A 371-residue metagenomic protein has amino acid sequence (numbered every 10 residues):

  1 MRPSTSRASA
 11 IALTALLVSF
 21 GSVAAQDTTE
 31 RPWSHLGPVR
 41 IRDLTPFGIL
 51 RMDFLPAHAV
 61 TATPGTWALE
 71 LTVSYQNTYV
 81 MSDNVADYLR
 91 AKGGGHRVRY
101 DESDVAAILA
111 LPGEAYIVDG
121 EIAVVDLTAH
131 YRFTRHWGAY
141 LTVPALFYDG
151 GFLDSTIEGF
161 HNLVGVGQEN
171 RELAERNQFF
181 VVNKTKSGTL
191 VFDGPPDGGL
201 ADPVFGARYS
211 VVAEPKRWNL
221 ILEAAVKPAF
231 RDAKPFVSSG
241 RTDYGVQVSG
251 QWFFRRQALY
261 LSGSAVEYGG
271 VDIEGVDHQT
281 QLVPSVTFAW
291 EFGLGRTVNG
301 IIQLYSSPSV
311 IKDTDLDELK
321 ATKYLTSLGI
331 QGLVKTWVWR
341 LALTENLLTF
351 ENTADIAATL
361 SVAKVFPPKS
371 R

Functional and structural regions predicted by a protein language model:
V23-D104, P368-R371: Outer-membrane beta-barrel biogenesis signature
P64, T134-H136, L146, V212-P215 (+4 more regions): Outer-membrane beta-barrel channels and translocator barrels
G65-W67, T72, N77-V80, V237-K312: Detector for outer-membrane/organellar transmembrane beta-barrel domains, recognizing the amphipathic beta-strand
W67-L71, A139-L141, F205, W218-A224 (+7 more regions): Transmembrane beta-strands of outer-membrane beta-barrel proteins
T72-Q76, P144-L146, S210, A225-A229 (+4 more regions): Outer-membrane beta-barrel pore domains and translocons
V73, Y131, V143, Y209-V211 (+6 more regions): Residue-level signature of outer-membrane beta-barrel architecture
L89-K92, N162-T189, V276-R371: Outer membrane beta-barrel transmembrane domains
P144-Q281, D317, L333: Outer-membrane pore/translocation modules
